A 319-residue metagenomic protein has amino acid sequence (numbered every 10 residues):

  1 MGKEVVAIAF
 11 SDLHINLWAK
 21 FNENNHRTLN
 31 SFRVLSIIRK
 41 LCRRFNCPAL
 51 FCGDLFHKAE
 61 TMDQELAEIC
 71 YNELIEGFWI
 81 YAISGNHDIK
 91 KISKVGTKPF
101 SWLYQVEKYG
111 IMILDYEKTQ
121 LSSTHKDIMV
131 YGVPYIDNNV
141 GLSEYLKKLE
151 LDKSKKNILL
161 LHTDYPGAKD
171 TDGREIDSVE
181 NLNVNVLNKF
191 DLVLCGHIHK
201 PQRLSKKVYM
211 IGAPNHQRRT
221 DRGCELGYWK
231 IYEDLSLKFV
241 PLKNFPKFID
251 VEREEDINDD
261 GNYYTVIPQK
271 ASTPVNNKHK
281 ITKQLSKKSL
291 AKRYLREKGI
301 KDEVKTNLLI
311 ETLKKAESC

Functional and structural regions predicted by a protein language model:
M1-I69, E144-Y145, L151-K153: N-terminal active-site segment of His-dependent metallophosphoesterases
M1-I8, Q120-G132, L151-I158, K206-V208 (+2 more regions): Beta-strand-turn-beta hairpins that frame and shape the catalytic cleft of phosphate-ester-processing enzymes
G2, R44, Y232-C319: Accessory, non-catalytic peripheral segments of nucleic-acid enzymes
A9-S11, A49-D54, W79-N86, K91 (+5 more regions): Active-site neighborhood of phospho(di)ester-bond hydrolases with catalytic His/Asp-centered motifs
A19-F21, G53-N72, I89-Y109, Q202-K207 (+1 more regions): Metal-dependent catalytic neighborhoods of phosphoester/phosphodiester hydrolases
L66-G77, V179-K189: Catalytic-core regions built around general acid/base machinery
A82, T171-L235: Conserved beta-sheet core of the metallophosphoesterase superfamily
D88, I92-L182, P214: Conserved catalytic scaffold of divalent metal-dependent phosphoesterases
